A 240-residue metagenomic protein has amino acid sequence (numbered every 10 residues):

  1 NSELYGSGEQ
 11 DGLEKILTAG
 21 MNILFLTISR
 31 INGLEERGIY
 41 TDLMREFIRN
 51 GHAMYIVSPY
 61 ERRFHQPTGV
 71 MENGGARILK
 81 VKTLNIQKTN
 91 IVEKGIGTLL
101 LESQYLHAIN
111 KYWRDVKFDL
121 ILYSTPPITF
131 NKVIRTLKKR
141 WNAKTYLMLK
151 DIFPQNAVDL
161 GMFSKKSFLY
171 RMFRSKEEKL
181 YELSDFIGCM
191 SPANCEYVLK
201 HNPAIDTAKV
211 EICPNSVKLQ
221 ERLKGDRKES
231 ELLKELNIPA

Functional and structural regions predicted by a protein language model:
Y5, L13-V70, G74-R77: N-terminal subdomain of nucleotide-sugar transferases
I23, L120, R135-V158: Active-site proximal beta-strand in glycosyltransferases
I28-R30, T125-P126, L149-F153, P214-N215: Histidine-centered beta-alpha loop that forms part of the nucleotide-sugar donor binding/catalytic region in diverse
I56-W113: A conserved catalytic-core segment of Leloir-type glycosyltransferases
Y60, M190-A193, C213-S216: Carbohydrate-associated surface elements
T68-G69, L223-I238: A short helix/loop element that forms part of the nucleotide-sugar donor recognition site in Leloir-type
R77, I109-F130, A143-M148: Short N-terminal targeting/anchoring amphipathic segment
T129-K132, T136-R140, S167-I187: Membrane-proximal helix-turn-helix segments that form the acceptor-binding/catalytic region of lipid-linked
